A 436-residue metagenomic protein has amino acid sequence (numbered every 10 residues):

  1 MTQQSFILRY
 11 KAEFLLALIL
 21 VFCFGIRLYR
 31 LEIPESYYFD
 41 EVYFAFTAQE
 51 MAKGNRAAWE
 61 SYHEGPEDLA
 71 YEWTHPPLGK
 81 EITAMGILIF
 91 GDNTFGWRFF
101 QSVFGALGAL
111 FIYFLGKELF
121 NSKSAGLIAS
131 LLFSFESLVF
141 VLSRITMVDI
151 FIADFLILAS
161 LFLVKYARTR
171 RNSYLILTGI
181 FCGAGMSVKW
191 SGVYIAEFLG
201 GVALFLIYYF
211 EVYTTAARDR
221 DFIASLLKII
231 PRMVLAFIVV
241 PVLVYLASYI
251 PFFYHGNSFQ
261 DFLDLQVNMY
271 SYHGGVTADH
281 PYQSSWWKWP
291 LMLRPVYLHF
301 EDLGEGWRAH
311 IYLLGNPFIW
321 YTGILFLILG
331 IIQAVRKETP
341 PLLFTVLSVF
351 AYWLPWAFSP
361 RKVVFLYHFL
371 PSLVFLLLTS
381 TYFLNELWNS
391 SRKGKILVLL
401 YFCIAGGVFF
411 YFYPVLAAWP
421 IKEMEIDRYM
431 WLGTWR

Functional and structural regions predicted by a protein language model:
T2-Q4, R171, G201, I207-Y208 (+5 more regions): Transmembrane helical bundles and short interhelical boundary loops of multi-pass, membrane-embedded
C23, A129-S134, V141, L161 (+2 more regions): Short helix- or helix-capping micro-motifs that position conserved polar/aromatic residues at function-defining sites
L28-R30, V42-E81, M85, Y270: Extracytosolic helix-loop segments that constitute the early lumenal/periplasmic catalytic or substrate-binding loops
Y37-Y38, L138-I152, S191: Short acidic/glycine- and proline-prone juxtamembrane loop motifs at membrane-interface regions of multi-pass membrane
P76-E81, F90-L110, L127, L142 (+2 more regions): Loop-to-helix entry region of an early transmembrane alpha helix in multi-pass inner-membrane enzymes
F99-F120, L158-F162, F326-L329: Transmembrane-helix motifs of polytopic, lipid-linked glycan transferases
I112-F135, D154, R168-L177, L343: Transmembrane-helix signature of polytopic, membrane-embedded enzymes that assemble or transfer cell-envelope glycans
L119-F120, A159-L175, G185, L204-T214: Membrane-interface transmembrane helices that cradle and orient dolichyl/undecaprenyl
